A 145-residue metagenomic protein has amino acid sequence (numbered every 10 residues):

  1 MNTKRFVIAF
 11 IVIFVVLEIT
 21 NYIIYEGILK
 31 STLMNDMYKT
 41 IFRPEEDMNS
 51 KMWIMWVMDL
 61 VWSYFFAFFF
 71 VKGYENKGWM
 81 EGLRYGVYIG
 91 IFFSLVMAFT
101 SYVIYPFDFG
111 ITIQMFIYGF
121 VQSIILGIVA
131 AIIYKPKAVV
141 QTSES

Functional and structural regions predicted by a protein language model:
M1-S145: Juxtamembrane/disordered regions of integral membrane proteins
